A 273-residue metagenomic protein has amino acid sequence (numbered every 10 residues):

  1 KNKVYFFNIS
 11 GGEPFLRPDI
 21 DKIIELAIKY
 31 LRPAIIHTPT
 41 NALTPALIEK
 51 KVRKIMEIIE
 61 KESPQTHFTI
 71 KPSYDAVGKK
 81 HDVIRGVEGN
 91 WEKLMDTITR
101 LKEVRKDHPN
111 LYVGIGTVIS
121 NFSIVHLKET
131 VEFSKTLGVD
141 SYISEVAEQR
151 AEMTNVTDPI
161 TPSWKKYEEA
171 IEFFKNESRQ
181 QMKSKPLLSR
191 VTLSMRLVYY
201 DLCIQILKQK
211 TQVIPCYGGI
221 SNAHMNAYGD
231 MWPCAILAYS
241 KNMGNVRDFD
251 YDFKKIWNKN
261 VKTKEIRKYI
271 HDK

Functional and structural regions predicted by a protein language model:
K1-F68, R150, P162, A170 (+1 more regions): Conserved alpha-helical substructure of the radical SAM core
E13, I119-S120, I256: A generic secondary-structure micro-motif detector that highlights 1-2 residue hydrophobic/ambivalent hotspots embedded
P18, L47, H81, P233-A235 (+1 more regions): Activation segment
Y30, I58-G218, N222-W232, A238-D248: Radical SAM enzyme [4Fe-4S]-AdoMet core and its adjacent flexible, acidic and glycine-rich loops/tails across
L237-K273: Membrane-interface junctions of multi-pass transporters
